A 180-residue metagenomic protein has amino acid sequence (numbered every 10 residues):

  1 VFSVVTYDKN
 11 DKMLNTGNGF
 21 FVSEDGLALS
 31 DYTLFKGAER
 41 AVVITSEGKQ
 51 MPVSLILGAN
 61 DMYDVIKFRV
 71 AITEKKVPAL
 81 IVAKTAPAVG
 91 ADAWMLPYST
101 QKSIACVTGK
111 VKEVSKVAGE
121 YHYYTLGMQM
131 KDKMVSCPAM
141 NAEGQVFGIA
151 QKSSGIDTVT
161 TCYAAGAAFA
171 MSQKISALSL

Functional and structural regions predicted by a protein language model:
F2-V4, G19, G26-S30, F68 (+7 more regions): Terminal peptide-recognition signature
V4, V22, I56-A59, K110 (+3 more regions): Residue-level recognition of beta-strand microenvironments
V5-D25, D31, K49-P52, A79 (+2 more regions): A conserved glycine-rich beta-strand in the N-terminal activation segment of trypsin-fold
N10-K12, L57-Y63, V111-T125, S176: Gly/Ser-enriched beta-turn/beta-hairpin loop segments
S23-A105, G119-Y123, D132-M134: Conserved active-site neighborhood of the chymotrypsin/trypsin-like protease fold
A38, K75-V77, V146-L180: C-terminal cap/linker of serine protease catalytic domains
Q101-G109, I156-V159: Short, Lys/Arg- and Gly-enriched loop/turn segments at beta-strand edges
M130-A150: Catalytic nucleophile loop of clan PA
